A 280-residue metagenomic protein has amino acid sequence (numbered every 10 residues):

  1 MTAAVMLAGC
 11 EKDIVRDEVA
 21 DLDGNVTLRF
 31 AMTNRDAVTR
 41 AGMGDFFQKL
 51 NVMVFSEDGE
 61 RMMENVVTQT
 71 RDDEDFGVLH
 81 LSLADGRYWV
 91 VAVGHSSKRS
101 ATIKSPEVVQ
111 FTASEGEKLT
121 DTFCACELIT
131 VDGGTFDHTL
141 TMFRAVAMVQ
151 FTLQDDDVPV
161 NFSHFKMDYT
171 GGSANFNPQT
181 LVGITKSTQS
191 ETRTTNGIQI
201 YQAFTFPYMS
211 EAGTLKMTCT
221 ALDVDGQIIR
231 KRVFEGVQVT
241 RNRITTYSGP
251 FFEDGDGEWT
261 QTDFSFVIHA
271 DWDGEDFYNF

Functional and structural regions predicted by a protein language model:
M1-A4: Sec-dependent N-terminal signal peptides
M6-G9: C-terminal motif of bacterial Sec signal peptides marking the signal peptidase cleavage site
E11-L22, E253-F280: Intrinsically disordered, low-complexity repeat and linker tracts
V15-E18, N25-M43, L153-D157: Short amphipathic, basic-aromatic surface patches that mediate peripheral association with negatively charged
A20, T139-V146, Y208-S210: Conserved "repeat-terminator" motif of extracellular CCP/Sushi domains
F46-K104, N161-R241, G274-F280: Tryptophan-paired
Q69-D72, S97-D137, D225-D254: Structured interaction patches on ligand/partner-binding surfaces of diverse proteins
R144-S163: Surface-exposed interaction/gating patches
